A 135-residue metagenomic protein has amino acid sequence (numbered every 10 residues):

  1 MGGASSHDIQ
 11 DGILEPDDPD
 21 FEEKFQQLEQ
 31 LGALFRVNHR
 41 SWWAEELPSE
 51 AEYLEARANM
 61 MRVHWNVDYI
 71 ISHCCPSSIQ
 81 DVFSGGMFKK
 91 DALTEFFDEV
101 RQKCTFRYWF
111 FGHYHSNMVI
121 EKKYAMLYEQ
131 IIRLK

Functional and structural regions predicted by a protein language model:
M1-F88: Active-site-proximal loop/helix segment associated with metal-binding centers of metalloenzymes
C75-K135: Conserved beta-sheet core of the metallophosphoesterase superfamily
